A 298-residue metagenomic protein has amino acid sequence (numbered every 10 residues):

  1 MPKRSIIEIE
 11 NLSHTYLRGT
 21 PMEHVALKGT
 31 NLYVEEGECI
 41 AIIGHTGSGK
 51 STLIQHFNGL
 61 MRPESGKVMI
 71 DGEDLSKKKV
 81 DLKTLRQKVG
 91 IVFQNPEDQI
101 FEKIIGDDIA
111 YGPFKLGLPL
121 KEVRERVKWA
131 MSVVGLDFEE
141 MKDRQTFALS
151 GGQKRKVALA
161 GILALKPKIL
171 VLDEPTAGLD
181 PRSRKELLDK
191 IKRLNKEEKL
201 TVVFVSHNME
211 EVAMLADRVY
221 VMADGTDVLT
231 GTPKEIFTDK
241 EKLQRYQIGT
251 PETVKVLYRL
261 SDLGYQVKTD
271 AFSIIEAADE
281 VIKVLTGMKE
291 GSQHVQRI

Functional and structural regions predicted by a protein language model:
P2-I6, T15-G29, K78-D81: A short, flexible loop at the N-terminus of ABC-type nucleotide-binding domains that lies
N58: Helix-to-loop junction immediately C-terminal to a conserved catalytic motif
K67-T84: ABC ATPase NBD Q-loop/coupling interface
Q145-L149: Conserved ABC ATPase signature
K166: Conserved catalytic motifs of ABC-family nucleotide-binding domains
L170-D173: Catalytic Walker B motif of ABC-type/P-loop ATPase nucleotide-binding domains
D224-G225: Conserved ABC ATPase "signature" C-loop
